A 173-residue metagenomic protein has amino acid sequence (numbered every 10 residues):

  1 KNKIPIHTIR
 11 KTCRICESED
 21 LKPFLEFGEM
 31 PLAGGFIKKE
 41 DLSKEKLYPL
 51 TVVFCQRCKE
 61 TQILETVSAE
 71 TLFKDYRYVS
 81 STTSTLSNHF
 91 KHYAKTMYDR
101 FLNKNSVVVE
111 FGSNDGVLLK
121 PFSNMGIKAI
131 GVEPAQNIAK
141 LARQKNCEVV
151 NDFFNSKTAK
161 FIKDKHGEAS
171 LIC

Functional and structural regions predicted by a protein language model:
N2-T85: N-terminal juxtadomain amphipathic helix that follows a signal peptide/anchor or precedes a small N-terminal auxiliary
K104-N114: Conserved class I S-adenosyl-L-methionine
D115-G126: Conserved SAM-binding loop of SAM-dependent methyltransferases across substrates and taxa, primarily the Class I
K128-E133: Conserved SAM-binding motif I beta-strand of class I
A135-N137: Conserved SAM/SAH-binding beta-strand->alpha-helix loop
N146-A159: Conserved SAM-binding strand-loop segment of SAM-dependent methyltransferases
K157-G167: Short amphipathic alpha-helix with an adjacent loop that forms part of the alpha/beta core around
S170-C173: A conserved beta-strand element that flanks and buttresses the S-adenosyl-L-methionine
